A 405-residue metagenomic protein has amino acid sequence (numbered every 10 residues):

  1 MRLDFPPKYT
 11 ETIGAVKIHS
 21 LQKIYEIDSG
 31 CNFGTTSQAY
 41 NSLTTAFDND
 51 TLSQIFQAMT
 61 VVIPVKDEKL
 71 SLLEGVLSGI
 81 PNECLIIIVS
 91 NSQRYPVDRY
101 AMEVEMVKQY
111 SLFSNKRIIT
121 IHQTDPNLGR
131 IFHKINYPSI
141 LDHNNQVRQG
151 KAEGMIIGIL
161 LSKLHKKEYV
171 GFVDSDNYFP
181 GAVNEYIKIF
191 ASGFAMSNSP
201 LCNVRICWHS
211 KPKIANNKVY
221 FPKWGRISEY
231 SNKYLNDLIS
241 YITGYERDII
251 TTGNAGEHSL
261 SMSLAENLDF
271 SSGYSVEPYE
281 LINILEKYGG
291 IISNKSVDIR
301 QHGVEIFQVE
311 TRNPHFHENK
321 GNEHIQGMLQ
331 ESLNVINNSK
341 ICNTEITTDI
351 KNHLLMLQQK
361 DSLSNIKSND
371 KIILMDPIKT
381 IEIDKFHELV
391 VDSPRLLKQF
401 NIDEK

Functional and structural regions predicted by a protein language model:
M1-G30, Y274-K405: C-terminal catalytic/acceptor-binding lobe
M1-G79: N-proximal low-complexity "stem/linker" segments adjacent to membrane-targeting elements
Q54-T60, G79-V89, N115-I118: Short loop->beta transition adjacent to catalytic acidic/histidine clusters or analogous donor-positioning motifs
N91-Q93: Conserved short acidic donor-positioning loop in nucleotide-sugar-dependent glycosyltransferases
V97-K166: Active-site-proximal specificity loops/subdomain of glycosyltransferases
A152, G253, M262, Y274-I282: Conserved glycosyltransferase catalytic-site signature
K167-P180: Short beta-strand-to-loop acidic/aromatic patch adjacent to the donor-nucleotide binding site
P180-M262, E266: Conserved catalytic core of nucleotide-sugar-dependent glycosyltransferases
